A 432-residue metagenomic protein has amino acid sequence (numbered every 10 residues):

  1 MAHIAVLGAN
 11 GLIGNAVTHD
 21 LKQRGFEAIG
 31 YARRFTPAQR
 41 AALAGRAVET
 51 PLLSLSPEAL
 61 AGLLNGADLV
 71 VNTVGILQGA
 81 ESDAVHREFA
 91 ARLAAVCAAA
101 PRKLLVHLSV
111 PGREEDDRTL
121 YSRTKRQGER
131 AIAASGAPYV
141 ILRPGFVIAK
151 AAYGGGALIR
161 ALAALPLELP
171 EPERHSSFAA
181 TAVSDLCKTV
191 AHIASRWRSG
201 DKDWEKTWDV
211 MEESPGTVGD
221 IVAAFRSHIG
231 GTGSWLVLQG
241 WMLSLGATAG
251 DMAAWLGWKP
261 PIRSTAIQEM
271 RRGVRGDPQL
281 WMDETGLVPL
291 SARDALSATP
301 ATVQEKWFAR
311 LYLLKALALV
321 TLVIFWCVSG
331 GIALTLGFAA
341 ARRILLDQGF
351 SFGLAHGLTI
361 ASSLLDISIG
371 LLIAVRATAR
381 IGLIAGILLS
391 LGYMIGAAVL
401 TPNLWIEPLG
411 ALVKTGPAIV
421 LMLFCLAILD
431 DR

Functional and structural regions predicted by a protein language model:
A2-R24: N-terminal Rossmann NAD(P)H-binding glycine-rich loop of SDR-like oxidoreductase domains
F26-R34: Conserved glycine-rich Rossmann-like NAD(P)H-binding loop of the short-chain dehydrogenase/reductase
P37-V96, P111-E115: NAD(P)H-binding glycine-rich loop region in Rossmannoid oxidoreductase-like domains and their noncatalytic homologs
I76-L77, E81-S135, Y139-G145, A149: Conserved Rossmann-fold NAD(P)-dependent oxidoreductase catalytic core, especially the SDR/UDP-sugar
A157-A179, V183, T232-G273, L317 (+1 more regions): Alpha-helical membrane-targeting segments
A161-D185, T189-I193, W197-W204, D209-M211: A conserved pocket-lining segment of Rossmann-fold NAD(P)-dependent short-chain dehydrogenase/reductase
I193-I262, G273-K315: Mid/C-terminal beta-alpha module of Rossmann-like enzyme folds, strongest in SDR-family dehydrogenases/epimerases
P260-F338, G353-R432: Extended, low-polarity transmembrane helix blocks
